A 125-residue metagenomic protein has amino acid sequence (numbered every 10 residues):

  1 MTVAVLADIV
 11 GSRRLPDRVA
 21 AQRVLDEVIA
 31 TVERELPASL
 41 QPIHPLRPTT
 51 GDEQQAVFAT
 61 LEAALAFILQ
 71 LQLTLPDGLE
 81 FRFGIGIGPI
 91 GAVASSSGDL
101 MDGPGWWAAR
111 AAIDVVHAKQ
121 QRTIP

Functional and structural regions predicted by a protein language model:
M1-P125: Regulatory and interdomain segments flanking nucleotide-handling catalytic cores in signaling/defense enzymes
